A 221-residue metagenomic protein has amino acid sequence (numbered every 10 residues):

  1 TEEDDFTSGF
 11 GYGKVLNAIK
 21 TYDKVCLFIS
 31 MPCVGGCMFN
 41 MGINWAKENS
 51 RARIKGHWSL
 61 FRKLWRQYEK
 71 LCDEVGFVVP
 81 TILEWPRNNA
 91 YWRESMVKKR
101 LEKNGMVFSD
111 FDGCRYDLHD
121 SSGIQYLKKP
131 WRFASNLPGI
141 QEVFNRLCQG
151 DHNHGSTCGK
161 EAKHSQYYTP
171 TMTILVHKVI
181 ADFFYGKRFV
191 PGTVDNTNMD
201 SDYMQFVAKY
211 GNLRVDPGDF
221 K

Functional and structural regions predicted by a protein language model:
T1-K221: Conserved active-site and SAM-binding loop architecture of S-adenosyl-L-methionine-dependent nucleic-acid
